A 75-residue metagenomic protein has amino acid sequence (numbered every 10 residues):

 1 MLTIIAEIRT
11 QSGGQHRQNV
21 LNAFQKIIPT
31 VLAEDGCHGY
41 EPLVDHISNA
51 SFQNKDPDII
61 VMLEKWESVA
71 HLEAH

Functional and structural regions predicted by a protein language model:
M1-A74: Short S/T/G/P-rich N-terminal loop/turn motif that feeds into the first structured element of a domain
